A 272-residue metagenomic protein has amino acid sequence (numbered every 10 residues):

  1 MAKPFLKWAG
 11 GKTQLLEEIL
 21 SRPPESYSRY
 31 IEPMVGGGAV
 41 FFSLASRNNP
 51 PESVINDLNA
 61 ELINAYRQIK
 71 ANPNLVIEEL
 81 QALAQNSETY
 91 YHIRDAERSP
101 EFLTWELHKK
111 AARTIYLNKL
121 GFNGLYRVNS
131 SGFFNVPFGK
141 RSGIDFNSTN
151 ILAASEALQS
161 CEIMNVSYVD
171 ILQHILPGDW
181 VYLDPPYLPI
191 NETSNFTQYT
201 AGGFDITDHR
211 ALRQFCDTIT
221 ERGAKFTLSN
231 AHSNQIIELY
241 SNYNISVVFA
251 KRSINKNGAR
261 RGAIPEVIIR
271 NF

Functional and structural regions predicted by a protein language model:
M1-L15, E25, K70-F196, A211 (+1 more regions): SAM-dependent nucleic-acid methyltransferase catalytic core
S21, S26-E101: SAM cofactor-binding core of SAM-dependent methyltransferases, primarily the Rossmann-like beta-alpha-beta module
P33, N56, M164-V166, L183 (+1 more regions): Short His-Asn-centered micro-motif
V35, A60, D170, Y187 (+1 more regions): Short, glycine/acidic-enriched loop or turn micro-motifs at the edges of active sites
G36, N150, N230-N234: Short, polar loop motifs at secondary-structure junctions
Y116, I268-N271: Short, well-ordered beta-strand micro-motif
G178-I268: Conserved acidic-Pro-Pro-aromatic motif
